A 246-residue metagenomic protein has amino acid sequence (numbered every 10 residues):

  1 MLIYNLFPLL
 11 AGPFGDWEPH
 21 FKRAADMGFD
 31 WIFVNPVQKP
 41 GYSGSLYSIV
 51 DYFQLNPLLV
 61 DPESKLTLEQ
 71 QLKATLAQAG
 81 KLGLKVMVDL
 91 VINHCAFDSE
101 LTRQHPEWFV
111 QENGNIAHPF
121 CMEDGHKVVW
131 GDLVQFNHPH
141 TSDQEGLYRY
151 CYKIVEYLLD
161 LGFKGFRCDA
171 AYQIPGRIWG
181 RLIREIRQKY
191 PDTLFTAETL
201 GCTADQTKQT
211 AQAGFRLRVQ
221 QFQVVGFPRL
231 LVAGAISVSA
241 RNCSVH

Functional and structural regions predicted by a protein language model:
M1-P13, E18-P19, R23, M27-F29 (+4 more regions): Substrate-binding/active-site clefts of carbohydrate-active enzymes
L2-L6, I32-V34, V86-V88, F166 (+3 more regions): Hydrophobic faces of well-ordered beta-strands that scaffold small-molecule active sites in alpha/beta enzyme cores
P40, H94, F166, I174 (+1 more regions): Glycine-rich nucleotide phosphate-binding loop and flanking beta-alpha elements of Rossmann-like dinucleotide-binding
L76, K153-E156, D169-H246: Active-site-proximal helices and loops of the catalytic beta/alpha 8
L161-R167: Conserved, well-ordered alpha-helix/loop/beta-strand core segments that scaffold catalytic motifs
